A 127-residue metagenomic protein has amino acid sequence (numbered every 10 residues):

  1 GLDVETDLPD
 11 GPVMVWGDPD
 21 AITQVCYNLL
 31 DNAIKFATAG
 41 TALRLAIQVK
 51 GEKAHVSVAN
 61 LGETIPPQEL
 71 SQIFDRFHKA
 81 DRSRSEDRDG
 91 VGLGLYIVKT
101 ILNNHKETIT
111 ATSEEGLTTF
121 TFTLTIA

Functional and structural regions predicted by a protein language model:
D3-V13: Conserved catalytic submotifs in the C-terminal HATPase_c
I22-T23: A residue-level detector for a conserved hydrophobic packing site within the catalytic ATP-binding domain
A33-I34: Short helix-loop "hinge" at the ATP-lid/N-box region of the Bergerat-fold HATPase_c
G40-E52: Short beta-strand/loop element within the Bergerat-fold HATPase_c
I65-K79: Short conserved segment of the HATPase_c
G94, V98: Short alpha-helical Gxxx[C/S/T] motif in the catalytic ATP-binding
K106-E107: Conserved glycine-rich
